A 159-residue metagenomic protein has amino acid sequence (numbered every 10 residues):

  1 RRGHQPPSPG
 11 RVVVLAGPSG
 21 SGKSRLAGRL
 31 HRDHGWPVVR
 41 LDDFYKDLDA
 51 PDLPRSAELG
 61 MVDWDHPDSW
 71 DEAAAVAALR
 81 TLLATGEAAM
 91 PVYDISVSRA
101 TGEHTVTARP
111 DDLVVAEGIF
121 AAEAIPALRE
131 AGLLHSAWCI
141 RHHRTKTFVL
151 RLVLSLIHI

Functional and structural regions predicted by a protein language model:
L15: Hydrophobic anchor at the beta1->P-loop junction of P-loop NTPases
S19: The conserved Walker
K23: Conserved lysine of the Walker
L26: Hydrophobic positions on the alpha1 helix immediately C-terminal to the Walker A/P-loop
W36-A50: Short beta-strand-centered segment that lines the nucleotide-binding/catalytic pocket of NTP-utilizing
P37, D52-I95: Conserved nucleotide-sensing/catalytic segment adjacent to the nucleotide-binding pocket in NTP-handling enzymes
G102-S155: ATP-dependent NMP and nucleoside kinases share a basic, alpha-helical "lid"
I157-I159: Conserved small/polar residues in nucleotide/adenosyl-binding loops
